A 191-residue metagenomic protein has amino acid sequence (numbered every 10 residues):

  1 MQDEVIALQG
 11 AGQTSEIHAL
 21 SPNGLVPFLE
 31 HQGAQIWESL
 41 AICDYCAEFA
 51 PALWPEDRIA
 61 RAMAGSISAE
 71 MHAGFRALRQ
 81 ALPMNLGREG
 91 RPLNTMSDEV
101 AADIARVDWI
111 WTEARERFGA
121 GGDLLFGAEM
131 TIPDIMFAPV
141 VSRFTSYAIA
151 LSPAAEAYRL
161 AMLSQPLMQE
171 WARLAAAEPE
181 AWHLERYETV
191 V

Functional and structural regions predicted by a protein language model:
M1-M96: GST-like domain detector, emphasizing the conserved glutathione-binding G-site in the N-terminal thioredoxin-like
A7-G10, Y158, A176: Conserved beta-strand edge residues that scaffold enzyme active sites
A11-Q13, L163, A181-W182: Short Asp/Glu-rich motifs
R76-S164: GST-like fold's C-terminal all-alpha helical module
A155, A172-R173: Short hydrophobic alpha-helical segments that form membrane-spanning helices or hydrophobic packing faces of helical
A175-V191: Acidic/histidine-enriched, glycine/proline-rich intrinsically disordered or flexible terminal extensions
